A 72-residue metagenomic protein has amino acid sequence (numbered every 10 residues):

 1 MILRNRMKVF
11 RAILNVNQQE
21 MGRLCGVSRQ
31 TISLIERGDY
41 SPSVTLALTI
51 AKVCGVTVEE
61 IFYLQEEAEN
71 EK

Functional and structural regions predicted by a protein language model:
M1-I13: A short, Lys/Arg-rich alpha-helix, primarily the initiator
N5, N15-V16, P42-T45: Residue-level signal for the short linker/turn that defines the boundary of a DNA-recognition helix
A12, R23, K52: Alpha-helical residues within the helix-turn-helix
V16-L34: Short alpha-helical DNA-recognition segment
D39-T49, A68: Short, basic-rich loop-to-helix N-cap that marks the start of a DNA-contacting helix
T45-E60: DNA major-groove recognition helix of helix-turn-helix/homeodomain DNA-binding modules
F62-K72: Short, charged recognition helix plus adjacent turn of helix-turn-helix-like nucleic-acid-binding domains
